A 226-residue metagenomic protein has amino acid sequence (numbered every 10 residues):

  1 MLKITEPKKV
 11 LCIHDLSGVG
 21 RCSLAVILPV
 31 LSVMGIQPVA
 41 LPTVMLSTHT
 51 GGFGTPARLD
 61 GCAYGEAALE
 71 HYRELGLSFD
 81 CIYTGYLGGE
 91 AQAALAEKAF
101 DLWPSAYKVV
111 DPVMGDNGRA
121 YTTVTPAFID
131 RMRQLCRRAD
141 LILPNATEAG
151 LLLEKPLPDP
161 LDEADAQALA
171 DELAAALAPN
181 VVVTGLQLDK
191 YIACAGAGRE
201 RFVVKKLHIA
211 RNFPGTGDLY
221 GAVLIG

Functional and structural regions predicted by a protein language model:
L2-V110, M114-T122: Conserved N-terminal subdomain of the carbohydrate kinase-like
G18-V19, F202-G215: Short pre-catalytic strand/loop immediately N-terminal to key active-site residues, enriched for Gly-Thr
R21-C22, A63, P126-A127, A164-D165 (+1 more regions): Residue-level recognition of alpha-helix initiation/capping sites
L69-R73, Q92-A106, P160-D171, A195-V204: Short, electropositive alpha-helical surface patch
I82, N145, G217: Residue-level signal for inorganic ion chemistry
T123-F202, I209: Conserved phosphate/ATP/ADP-binding segment of small-molecule kinases
L151, A210-G226: Short, small-residue alpha-helix embedded
